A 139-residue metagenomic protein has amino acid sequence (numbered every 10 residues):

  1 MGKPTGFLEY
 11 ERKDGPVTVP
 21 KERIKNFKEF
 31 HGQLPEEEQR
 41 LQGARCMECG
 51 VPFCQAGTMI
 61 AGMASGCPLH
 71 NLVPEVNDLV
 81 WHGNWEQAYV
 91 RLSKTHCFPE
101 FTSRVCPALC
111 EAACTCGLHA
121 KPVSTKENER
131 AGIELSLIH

Functional and structural regions predicted by a protein language model:
M1-G2, A108: N-terminal presequences and immediately downstream first alpha-helices
G6-K28, F53-W85, L109-E134: Iron-sulfur (Fe-S) cluster-binding segments and ferredoxin-like electron-carrier domains, especially [2Fe-2S]
H31-A61, W85-L109: Immediate flanking context of iron-sulfur cluster ligation sites
I138-H139: Conserved small/polar residues in nucleotide/adenosyl-binding loops
